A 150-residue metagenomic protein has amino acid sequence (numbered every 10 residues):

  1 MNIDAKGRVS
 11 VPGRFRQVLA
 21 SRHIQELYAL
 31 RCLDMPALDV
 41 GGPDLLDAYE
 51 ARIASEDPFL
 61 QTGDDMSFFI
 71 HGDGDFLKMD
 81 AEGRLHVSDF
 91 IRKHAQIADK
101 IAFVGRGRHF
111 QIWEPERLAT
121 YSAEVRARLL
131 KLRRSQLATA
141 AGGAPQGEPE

Functional and structural regions predicted by a protein language model:
M1, A5-R8, F15-E82, D89-E150: Flexible "stalk/tail and boundary" regions
